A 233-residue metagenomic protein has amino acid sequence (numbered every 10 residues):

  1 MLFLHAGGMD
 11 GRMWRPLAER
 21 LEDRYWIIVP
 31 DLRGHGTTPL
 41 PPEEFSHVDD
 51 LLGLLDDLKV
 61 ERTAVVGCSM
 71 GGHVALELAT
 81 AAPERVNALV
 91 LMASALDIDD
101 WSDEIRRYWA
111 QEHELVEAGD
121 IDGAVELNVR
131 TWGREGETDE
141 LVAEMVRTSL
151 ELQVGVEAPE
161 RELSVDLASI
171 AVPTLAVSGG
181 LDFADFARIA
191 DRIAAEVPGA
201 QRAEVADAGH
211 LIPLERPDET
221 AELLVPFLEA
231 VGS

Functional and structural regions predicted by a protein language model:
L2-A6, S178: The conserved beta1-alpha1 loop
A6-D10, S69: Active-site glycine-rich loops that stabilize anionic/oxyanionic intermediates across multiple enzyme folds
G8, L32-G36, L96, G209-I212: Alpha/beta-hydrolase active-site loop signature
R15-E19, W26-V66, E222: Active-site loop/oxyanion-hole signature of alpha/beta-hydrolase fold enzymes
G67, G71, A75: Gly/Ala-rich beta-loop-alpha elbow adjacent to hydrolase catalytic centers
L76-A81, N87-E117: Flexible "cap/lid" loop of the alpha/beta hydrolase fold
T138-D139, A143-E196, Q201-E204: Conserved serine/cysteine hydrolase catalytic core
P198-S233: Catalytic active-site module of serine/aspartate enzymes centered on a nucleophile-bearing elbow/loop
